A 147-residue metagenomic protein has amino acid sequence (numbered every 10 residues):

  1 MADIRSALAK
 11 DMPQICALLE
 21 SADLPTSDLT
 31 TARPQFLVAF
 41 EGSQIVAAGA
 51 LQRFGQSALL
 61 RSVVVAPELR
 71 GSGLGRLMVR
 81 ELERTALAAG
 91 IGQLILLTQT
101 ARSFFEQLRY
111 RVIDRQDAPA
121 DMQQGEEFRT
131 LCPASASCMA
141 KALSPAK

Functional and structural regions predicted by a protein language model:
M1-D28, F40, A136-C138, A142-K147: Short amphipathic alpha-helix that is part of the acyltransferase structural core
D11, Q56, T100-A101: A generic "binding-loop/recognition-motif" signal
V38, Q44-Q52, S57-V64: Conserved beta-strand in the GNAT
V63-R70, T100: A short, internal acetyl-CoA/4′-phosphopantetheine-binding micro-motif in the GNAT/acyltransferase core
G71-R84, L96: Conserved acetyl-CoA-binding loop-helix of GNAT-fold acetyltransferases
R84-T100: Conserved GNAT acetyl-CoA-binding A-motif
Q99-E127: Conserved active-site alpha-helix within GNAT-family acetyltransferase domains
A118-K147: C-terminal "cap" of GNAT-fold acetyltransferases
